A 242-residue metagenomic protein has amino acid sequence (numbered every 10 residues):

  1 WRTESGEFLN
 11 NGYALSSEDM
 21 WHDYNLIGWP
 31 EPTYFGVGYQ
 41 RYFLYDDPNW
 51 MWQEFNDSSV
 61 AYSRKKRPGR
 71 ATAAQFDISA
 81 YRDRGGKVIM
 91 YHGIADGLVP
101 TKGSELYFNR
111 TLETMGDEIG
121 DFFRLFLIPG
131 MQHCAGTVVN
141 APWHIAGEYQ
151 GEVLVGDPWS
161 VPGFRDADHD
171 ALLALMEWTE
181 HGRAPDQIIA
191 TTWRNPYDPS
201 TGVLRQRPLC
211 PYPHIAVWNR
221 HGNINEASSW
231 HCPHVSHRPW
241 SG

Functional and structural regions predicted by a protein language model:
W1-G242: C-terminal His-loop and adjacent cap/lid subdomain of alpha/beta-hydrolase
